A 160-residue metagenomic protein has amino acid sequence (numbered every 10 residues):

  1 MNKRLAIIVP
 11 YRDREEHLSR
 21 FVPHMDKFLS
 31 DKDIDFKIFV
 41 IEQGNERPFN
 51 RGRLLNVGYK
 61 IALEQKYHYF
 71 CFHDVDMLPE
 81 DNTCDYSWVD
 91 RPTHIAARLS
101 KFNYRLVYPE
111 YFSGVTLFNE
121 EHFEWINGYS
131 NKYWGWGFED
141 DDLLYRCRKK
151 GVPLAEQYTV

Functional and structural regions predicted by a protein language model:
M1, L63-E64, W88-V89: Extracellular/periplasmic catalytic domains that process cell-envelope and extracellular macromolecules
K3-V9, M25, K37-V40, G58: Hydrophobic targeting segments
V9-P10, S19, I34-N45: Short beta-strand/loop segment that forms part of the nucleotide-sugar
D13-E16, M77-P79: Short acidic, S/G/P-rich loop/turn micro-motifs used as interaction or catalytic elements
R14-L29: Short, well-formed alpha-helical segments that are part of the catalytic scaffolds of diverse glycosyltransferases
R20-F21, D33, P48, Q65: Catalytic phosphate/metal-binding cores of nucleic-acid and nucleotide-processing enzymes, i.e., regions that mediate
L29, A62, C147: Hydrophobic pocket-lining residues that define ligand/cofactor binding sites across diverse proteins
E46, N50-L55, Y59, Y69-H73 (+1 more regions): Conserved catalytic core of nucleotide-sugar-dependent glycosyltransferases
